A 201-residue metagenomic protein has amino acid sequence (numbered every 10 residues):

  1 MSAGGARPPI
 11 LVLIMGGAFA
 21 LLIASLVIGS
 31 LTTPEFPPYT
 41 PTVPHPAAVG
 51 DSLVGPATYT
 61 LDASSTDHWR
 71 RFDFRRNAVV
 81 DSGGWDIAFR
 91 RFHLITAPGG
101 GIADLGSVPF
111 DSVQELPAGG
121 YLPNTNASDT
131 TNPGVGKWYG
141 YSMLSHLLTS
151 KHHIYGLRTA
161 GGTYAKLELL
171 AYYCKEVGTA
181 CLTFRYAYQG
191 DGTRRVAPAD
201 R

Functional and structural regions predicted by a protein language model:
S2-R201: Surface-exposed, beta-sheet-biased, low-hydrophobicity segments with strongly acidic/polar composition
